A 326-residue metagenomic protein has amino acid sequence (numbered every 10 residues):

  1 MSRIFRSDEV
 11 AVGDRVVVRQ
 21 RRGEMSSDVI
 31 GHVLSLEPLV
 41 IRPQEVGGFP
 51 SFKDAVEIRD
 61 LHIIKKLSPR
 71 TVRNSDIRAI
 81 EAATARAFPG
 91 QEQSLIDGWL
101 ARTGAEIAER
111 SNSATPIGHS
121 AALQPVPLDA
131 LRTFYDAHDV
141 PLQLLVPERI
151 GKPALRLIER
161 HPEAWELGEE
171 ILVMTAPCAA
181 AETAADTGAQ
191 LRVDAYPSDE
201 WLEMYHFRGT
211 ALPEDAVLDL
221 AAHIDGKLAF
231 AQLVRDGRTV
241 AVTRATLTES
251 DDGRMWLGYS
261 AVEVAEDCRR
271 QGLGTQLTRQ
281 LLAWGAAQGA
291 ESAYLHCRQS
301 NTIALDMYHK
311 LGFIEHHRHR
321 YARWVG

Functional and structural regions predicted by a protein language model:
M1-D8, V12, D60-I64, R70-T71 (+4 more regions): Short amphipathic alpha-helix that is part of the acyltransferase structural core
M1-I96, L100-I107: Conserved RNA-binding domains used in RNP assembly and mRNA/RNA metabolism
R86-P89, Q124-T210, A322-R323: Acyl-donor-binding surface of acyltransferase catalytic domains
T115-A122, V262-R269, R298: A short, internal acetyl-CoA/4′-phosphopantetheine-binding micro-motif in the GNAT/acyltransferase core
Q124-R132, A261-V264, R270-A287, S292 (+1 more regions): Conserved acetyl-CoA-binding loop-helix of GNAT-fold acetyltransferases
H138-P147, G285-H296: Conserved GNAT acetyl-CoA-binding A-motif
L145-K152, L295-L305, Y321-G326: Conserved beta-strand-loop-alpha-helix junction that forms the acyl-donor binding cleft
L220-E263: A conserved beta-strand-loop-helix scaffold within acyl/acetyltransferase catalytic domains
